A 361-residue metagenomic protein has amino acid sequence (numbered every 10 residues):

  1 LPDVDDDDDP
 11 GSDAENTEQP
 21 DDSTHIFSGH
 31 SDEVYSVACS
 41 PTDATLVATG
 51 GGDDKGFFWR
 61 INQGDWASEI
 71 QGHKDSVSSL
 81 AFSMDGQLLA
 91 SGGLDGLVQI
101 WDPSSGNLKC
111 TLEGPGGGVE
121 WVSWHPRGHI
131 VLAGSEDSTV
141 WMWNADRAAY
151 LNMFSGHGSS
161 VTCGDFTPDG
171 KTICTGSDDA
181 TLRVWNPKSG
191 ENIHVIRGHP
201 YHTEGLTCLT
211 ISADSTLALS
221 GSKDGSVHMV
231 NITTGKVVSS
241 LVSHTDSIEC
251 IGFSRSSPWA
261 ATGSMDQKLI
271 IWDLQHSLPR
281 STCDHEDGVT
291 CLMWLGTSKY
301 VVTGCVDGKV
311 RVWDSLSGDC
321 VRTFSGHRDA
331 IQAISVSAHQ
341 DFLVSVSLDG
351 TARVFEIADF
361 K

Functional and structural regions predicted by a protein language model:
L1-P20: Acidic, serine/threonine-rich intrinsically disordered low-complexity regions
F27-V34, Q71-V77, E113-V119, S155-V161 (+4 more regions): WD40/WD-repeat beta-propeller blade N-cap
A38-A44, A81-G86, S123-G128, D165-K171 (+4 more regions): Loop/turn segments within WD40 beta-propeller blades
G50-D53, G92-D95, G134-D137, G176-D179 (+5 more regions): Conserved strand-to-loop turn within each blade of WD40 beta-propeller repeats
G56-R60, L80, V98-W101, V122 (+7 more regions): WD40-repeat beta-propellers
I61-Q63, P103-S105, A145-R147, P187-G190 (+4 more regions): Short loop/turn segments that connect beta-strands within beta-propeller blades
